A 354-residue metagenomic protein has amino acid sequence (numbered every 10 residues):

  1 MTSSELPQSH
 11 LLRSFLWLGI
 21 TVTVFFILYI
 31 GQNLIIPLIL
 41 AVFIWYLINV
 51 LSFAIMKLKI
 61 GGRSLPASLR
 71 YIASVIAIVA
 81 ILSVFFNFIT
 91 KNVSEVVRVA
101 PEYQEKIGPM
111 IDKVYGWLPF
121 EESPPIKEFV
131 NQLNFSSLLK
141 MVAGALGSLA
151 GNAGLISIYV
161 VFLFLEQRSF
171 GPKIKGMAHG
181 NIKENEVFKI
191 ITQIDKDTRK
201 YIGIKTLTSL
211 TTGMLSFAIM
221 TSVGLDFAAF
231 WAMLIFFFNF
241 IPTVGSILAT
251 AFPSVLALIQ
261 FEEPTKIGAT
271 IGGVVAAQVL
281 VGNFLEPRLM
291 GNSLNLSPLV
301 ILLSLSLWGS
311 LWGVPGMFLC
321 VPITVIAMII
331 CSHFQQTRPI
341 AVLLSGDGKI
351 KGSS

Functional and structural regions predicted by a protein language model:
M1-K91, V325, I329-S354: Anchoring transmembrane alpha helix of integral membrane proteins
T2-S14, K59, R199-I204, T221-V223 (+2 more regions): Short, amphipathic, aromatic/basic-enriched membrane-interface segments that mark the entry/exit of transmembrane
S3, F15, L51-K59, I72-A73 (+3 more regions): Juxtamembrane membrane-interface segments in integral membrane proteins
Q8, L12, L28-Q32, M56 (+9 more regions): Alpha-helical membrane-interface segments at transmembrane helix boundaries
Q32-L40, S222-L234, F261-A269, L296-I301 (+2 more regions): Membrane-water interface of transmembrane alpha-helices in multipass transporters/channels
A41-I48, V160, M233-F240, V244 (+4 more regions): Hydrophobic transmembrane alpha-helices
L149-L256, P264-T270: Alpha-helical transmembrane segments and their immediate interhelical loop/hinge regions in multi-pass membrane
I267-S354: Hydrophobic alpha-helical transmembrane segments of membrane transport and translocation systems, primarily multi-pass
